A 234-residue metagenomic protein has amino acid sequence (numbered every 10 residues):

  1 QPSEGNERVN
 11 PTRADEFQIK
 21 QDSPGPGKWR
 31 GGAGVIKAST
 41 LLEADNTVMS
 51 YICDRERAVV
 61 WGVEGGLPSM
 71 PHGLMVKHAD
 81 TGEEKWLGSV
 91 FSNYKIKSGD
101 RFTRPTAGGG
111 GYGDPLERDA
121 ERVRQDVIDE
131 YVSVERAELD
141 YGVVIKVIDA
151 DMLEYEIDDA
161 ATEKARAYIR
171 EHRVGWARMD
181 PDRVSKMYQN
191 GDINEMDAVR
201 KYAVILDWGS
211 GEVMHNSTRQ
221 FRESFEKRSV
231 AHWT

Functional and structural regions predicted by a protein language model:
Q1-D80: Long, charge-dense accessory insertions within large macromolecular proteins
G5-N10, G32, L67, K95 (+4 more regions): Active-site-proximal structural scaffolding
D15-F17, T40-L42, Y51-D54, K77 (+5 more regions): Generic beta-strand/beta-sheet core signal
T40, A44, E56-W61, A79 (+7 more regions): Hydrophobic alpha-helix feature that most strongly marks membrane-spanning transmembrane helices and their immediate
S50-C53, G62-V63, T81-I96, D149-A150 (+2 more regions): Short amphipathic beta-strand/extended segments with alternating polar/hydrophobic composition
S69-A107: Generic long, charged, amphipathic alpha-helical segments
K85, G109-E117: Short, Lys/Arg- and Gly-enriched loop/turn segments at beta-strand edges
L116-T234: Intrinsic disorder at enzyme termini
